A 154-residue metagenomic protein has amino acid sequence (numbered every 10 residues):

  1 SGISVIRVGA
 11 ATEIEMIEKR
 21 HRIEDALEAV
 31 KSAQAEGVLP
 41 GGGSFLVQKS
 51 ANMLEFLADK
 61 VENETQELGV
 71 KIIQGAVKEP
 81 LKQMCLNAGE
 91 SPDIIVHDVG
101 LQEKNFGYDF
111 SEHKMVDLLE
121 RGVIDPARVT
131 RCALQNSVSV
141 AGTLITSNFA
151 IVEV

Functional and structural regions predicted by a protein language model:
G2-V154: Extended, low-charge hydrophobic alpha-helical regions
